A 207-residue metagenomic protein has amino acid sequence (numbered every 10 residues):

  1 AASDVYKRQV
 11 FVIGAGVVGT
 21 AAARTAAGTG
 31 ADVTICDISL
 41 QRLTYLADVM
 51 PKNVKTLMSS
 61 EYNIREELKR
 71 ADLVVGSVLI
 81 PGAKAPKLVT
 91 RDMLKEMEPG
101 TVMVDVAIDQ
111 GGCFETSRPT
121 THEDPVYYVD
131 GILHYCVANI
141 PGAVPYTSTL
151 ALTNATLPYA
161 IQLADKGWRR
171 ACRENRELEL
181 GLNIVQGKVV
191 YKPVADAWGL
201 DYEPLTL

Functional and structural regions predicted by a protein language model:
A2-Y6: Short, small-residue-biased leader/transition segments that mark boundaries at the very start of proteins
K7, I108, C113-L207: Adenosine-phosphate binding glycine-rich loop
G14-G16: Glycine-rich Rossmann-fold phosphate-binding loop(s) that bind the pyrophosphate of adenine dinucleotide cofactors
G19-T20: N-terminal Rossmann-fold NAD(P) dinucleotide-binding loop
A23, A27: Gly/Ala-rich phosphate-binding loop of Rossmann-like dinucleotide-binding domains, activating on the conserved
T29-M50: NAD(P)-binding Rossmann-fold cofactor-contacting core
M50-D130: Rossmann-like adenosine-cofactor binding region
